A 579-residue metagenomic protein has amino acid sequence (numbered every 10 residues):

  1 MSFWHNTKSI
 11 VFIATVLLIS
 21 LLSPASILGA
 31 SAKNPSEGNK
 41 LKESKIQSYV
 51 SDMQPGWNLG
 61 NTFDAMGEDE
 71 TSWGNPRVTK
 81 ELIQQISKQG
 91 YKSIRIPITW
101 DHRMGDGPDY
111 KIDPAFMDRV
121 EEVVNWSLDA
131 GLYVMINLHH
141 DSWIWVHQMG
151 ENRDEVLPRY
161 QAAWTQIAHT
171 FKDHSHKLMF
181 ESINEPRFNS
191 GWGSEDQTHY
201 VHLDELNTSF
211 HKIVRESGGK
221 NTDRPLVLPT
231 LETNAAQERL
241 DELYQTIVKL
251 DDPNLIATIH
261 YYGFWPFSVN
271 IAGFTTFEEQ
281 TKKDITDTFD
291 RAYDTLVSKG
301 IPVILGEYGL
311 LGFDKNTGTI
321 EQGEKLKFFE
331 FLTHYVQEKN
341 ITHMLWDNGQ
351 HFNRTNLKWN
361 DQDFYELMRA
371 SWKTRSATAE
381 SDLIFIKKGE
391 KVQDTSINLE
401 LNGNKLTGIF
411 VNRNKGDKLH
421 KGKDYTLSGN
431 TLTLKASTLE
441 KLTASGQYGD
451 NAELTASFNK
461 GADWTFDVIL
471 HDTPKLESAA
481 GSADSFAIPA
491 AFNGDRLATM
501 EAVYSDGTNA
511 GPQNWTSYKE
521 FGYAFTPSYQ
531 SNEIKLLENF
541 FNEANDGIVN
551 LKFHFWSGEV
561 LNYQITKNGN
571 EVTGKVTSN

Functional and structural regions predicted by a protein language model:
L22-S36: Sec-dependent signal peptide cleavage junction
E37-P225, T230-L240: Active-site mouth of glycoside hydrolases
G38, N75-P76, A162-T165, H169 (+2 more regions): Extracellular glycoside hydrolase catalytic/binding regions
K315-D417, G449, N459, T473-E477 (+1 more regions): Aromatic-rich peripheral "rim/lid" segments of glycoside hydrolase catalytic domains that contact and position glycan
K415-K435, N514, K519-Q530: Extracellular/luminal ectodomains and secreted, surface-exposed scaffolds of diverse proteins
T438-D450, Q530-I548: Surface-exposed, short loops/turns at beta-strand junctions within beta-sandwich domains
S445-K460, A544-I565: Short, aromatic- and glycine-rich surface loops/edge beta-strands on solvent-exposed regions
G461-D472, E559-S578: Edge beta-strands of extracellular beta-sandwich domains
